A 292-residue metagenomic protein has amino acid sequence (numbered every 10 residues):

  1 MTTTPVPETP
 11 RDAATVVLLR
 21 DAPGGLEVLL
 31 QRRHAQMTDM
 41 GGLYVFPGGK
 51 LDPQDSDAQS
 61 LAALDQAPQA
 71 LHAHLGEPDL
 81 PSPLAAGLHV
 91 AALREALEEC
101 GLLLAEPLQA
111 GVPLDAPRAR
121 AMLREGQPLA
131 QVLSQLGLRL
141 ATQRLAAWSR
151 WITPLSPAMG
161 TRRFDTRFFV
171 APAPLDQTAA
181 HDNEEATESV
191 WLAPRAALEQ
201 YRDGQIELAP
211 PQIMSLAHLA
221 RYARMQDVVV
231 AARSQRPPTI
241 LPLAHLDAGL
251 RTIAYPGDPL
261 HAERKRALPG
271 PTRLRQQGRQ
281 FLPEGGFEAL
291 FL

Functional and structural regions predicted by a protein language model:
M1-L292: N-terminal leader/linker segments that precede catalytic domains of diphosphate-processing enzymes
